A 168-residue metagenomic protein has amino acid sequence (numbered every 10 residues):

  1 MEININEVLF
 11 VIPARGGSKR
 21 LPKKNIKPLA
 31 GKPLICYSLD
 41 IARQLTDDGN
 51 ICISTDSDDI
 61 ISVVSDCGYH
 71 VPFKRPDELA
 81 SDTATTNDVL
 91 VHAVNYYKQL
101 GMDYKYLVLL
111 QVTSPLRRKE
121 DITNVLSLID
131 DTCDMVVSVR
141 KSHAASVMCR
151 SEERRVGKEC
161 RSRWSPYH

Functional and structural regions predicted by a protein language model:
M1-P22: N-terminal nucleotide-binding beta1-loop-alpha1 segment
E7-I12, I35, N50-I53: Hydrophobic targeting segments
V8-L9, G49, H70, K105 (+1 more regions): Conserved acidic residues
K27-P28, I53, L109: Conserved SAM-binding loop
L34-N50, S62: A short, N-terminal amphipathic alpha-helix
D58-V108, L116-R117, N124: Short phosphate-binding loop-to-helix
T86-D88, H92, Y106, V112-R161: Conserved core of the sugar-phosphate nucleotidyltransferase
